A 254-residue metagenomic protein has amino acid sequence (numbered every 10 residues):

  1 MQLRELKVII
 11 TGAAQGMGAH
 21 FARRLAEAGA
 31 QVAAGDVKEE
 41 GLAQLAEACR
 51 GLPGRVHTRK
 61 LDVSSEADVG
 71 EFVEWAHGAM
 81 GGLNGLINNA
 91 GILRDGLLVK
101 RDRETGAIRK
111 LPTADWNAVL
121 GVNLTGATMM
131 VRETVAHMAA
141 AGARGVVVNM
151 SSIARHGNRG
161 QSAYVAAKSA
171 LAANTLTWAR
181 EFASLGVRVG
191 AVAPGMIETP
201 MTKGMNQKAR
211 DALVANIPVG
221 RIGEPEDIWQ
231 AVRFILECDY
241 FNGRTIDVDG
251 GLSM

Functional and structural regions predicted by a protein language model:
Q2, R221-V248, S253: C-terminal substrate-recognition "lid" of short-chain dehydrogenase/reductases
L3-A33: Canonical Rossmann dinucleotide-binding motif of NAD(H)/NADP(H)-dependent dehydrogenases/reductases, specifically
L6, G81-L83, M138-S151, S184-V187 (+1 more regions): Active-site loop of short-chain dehydrogenase/reductase
F21, T177-V187, D239: Active-site-adjacent segment of SDR/Rossmann-fold oxidoreductases
L97-N117, L213: Substrate-binding pocket helix/loop in short-chain dehydrogenase/reductase
A107-D115, A139, V146-A170, T175-S184: Catalytic loop of short-chain dehydrogenase/reductase
V131-R132, L176: A short, exposed helix-loop element centered on a Lys and neighboring polar residues
